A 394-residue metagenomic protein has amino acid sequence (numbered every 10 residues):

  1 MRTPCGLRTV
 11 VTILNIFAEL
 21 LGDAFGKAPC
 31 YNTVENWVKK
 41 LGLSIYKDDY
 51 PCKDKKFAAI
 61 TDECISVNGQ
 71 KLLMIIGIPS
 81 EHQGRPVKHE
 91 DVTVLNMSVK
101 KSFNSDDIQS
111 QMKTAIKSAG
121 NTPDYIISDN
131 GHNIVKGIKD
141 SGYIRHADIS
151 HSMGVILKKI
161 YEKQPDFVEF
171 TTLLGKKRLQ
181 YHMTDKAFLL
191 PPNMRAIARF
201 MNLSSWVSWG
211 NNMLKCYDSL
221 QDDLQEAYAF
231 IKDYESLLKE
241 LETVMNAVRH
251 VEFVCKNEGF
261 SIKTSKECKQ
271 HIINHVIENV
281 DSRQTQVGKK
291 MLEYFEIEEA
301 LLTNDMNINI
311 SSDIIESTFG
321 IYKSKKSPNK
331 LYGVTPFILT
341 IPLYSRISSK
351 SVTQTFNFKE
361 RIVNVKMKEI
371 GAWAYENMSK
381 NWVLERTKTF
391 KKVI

Functional and structural regions predicted by a protein language model:
M1, E19-D23, T93-S98, A300-D305 (+1 more regions): Glycine- and acidic
R2-E19: Short, charged amphipathic recognition helices of the HTH superfamily and cognate SANT/SANTA-like modules
L7, E19-I126, H132, K136-H151 (+3 more regions): RNase H-like nuclease fold core
N15-I16, K39, L339: Short amphipathic alpha-helical surface patches that mediate protein-protein
S128-D140, M153, K176-I394: Acidic/histidine-rich catalytic cores and adjacent linkers of DNA breakage/strand-transfer/modification proteins
I156: Conserved His + Asp/Glu catalytic blocks
Q164-H182: A polyampholytic, Gly/Pro-enriched intrinsically disordered region
